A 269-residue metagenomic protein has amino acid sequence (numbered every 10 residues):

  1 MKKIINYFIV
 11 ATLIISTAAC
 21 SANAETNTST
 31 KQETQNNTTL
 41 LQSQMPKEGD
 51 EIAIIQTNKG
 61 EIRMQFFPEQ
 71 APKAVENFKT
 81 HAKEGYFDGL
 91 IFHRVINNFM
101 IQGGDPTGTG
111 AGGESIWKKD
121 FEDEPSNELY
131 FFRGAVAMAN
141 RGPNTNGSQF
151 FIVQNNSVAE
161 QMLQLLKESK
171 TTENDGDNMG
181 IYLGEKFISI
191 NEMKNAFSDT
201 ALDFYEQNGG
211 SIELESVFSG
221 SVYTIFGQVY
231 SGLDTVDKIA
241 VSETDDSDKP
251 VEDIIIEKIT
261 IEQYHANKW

Functional and structural regions predicted by a protein language model:
K2-K3, R94: Basic side chains
K3-V10: Sec-dependent signal peptide recognition, specifically the positively charged N-region followed immediately by
F8, C20-W269: Cyclophilin-like peptidyl-prolyl cis-trans isomerases
L13-C20: Hydrophobic core
